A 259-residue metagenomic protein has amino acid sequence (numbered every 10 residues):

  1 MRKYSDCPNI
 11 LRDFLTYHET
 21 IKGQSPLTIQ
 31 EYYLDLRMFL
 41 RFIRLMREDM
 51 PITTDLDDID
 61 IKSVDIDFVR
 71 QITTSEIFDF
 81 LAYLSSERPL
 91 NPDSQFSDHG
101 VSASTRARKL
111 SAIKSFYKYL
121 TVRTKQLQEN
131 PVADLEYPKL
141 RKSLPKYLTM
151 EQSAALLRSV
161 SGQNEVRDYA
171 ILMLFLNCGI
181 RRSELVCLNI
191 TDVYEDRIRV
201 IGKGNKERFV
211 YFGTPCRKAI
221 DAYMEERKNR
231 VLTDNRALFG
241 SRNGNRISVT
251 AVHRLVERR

Functional and structural regions predicted by a protein language model:
M1-R259: Conserved catalytic core of the tyrosine transesterase superfamily
